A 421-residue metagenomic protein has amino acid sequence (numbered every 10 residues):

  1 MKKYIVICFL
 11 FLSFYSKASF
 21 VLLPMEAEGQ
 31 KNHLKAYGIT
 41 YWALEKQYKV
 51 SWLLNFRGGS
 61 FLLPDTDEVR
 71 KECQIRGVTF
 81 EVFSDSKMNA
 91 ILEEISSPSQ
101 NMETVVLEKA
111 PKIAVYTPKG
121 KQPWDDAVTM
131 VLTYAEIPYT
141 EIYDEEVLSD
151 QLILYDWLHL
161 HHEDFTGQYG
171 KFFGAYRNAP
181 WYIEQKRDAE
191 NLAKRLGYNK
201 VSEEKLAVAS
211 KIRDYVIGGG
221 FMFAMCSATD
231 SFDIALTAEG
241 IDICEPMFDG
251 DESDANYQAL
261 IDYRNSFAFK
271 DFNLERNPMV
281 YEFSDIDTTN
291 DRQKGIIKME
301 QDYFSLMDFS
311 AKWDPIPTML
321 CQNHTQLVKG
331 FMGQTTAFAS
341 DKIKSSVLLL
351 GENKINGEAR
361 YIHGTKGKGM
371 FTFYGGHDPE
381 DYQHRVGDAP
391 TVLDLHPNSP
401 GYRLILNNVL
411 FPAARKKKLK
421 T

Functional and structural regions predicted by a protein language model:
M1-Y4: Positively charged n-region of N-terminal signal peptides that target proteins for export
S13-S16: N-terminal signal peptide c-region/cleavage motif recognized by signal peptidases
A18-D126, A135, G376: Hydrophobic targeting/anchoring helices
S19-M25, K31-L62, D242, K342-T421: Extracellular ligand-binding/catalytic regions of CAZymes and related secreted enzymes and adhesion modules
V21-K31, F61-K71, K121-T229, I234-A238: Helical hinge/lid and interdomain linker segments adjacent to catalytic or ligand-binding clefts that mediate domain
V106-K109, D150-I153, Y215-V216, T365-G367: Extracellular/periplasmic catalytic domains that process cell-envelope and extracellular macromolecules
D126, T133, D230, L260-H384: Catalytic beta-strand/loop cores that center a nucleophilic Ser/Cys/Thr and support acyl-enzyme chemistry
L206, D214-I217, T229, D233-R276 (+1 more regions): Serine-dependent carboxylesterase/thioesterase catalytic core of lipase-like alpha/beta-hydrolase/SGNH enzymes
